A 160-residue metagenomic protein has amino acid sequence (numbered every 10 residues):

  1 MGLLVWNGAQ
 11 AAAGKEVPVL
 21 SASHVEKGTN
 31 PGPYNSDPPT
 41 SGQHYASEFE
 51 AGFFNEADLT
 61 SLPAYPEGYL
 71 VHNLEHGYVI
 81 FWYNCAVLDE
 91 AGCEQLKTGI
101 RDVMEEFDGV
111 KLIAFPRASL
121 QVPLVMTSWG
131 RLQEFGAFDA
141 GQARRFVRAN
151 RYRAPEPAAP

Functional and structural regions predicted by a protein language model:
M1-W6: Hydrophobic membrane-insertion alpha-helices, especially the h-region of bacterial N-terminal signal peptides
Q10-Y69: Surface-exposed, low-hydrophobicity interaction/linker segments
T29, Y69, H76, G109 (+1 more regions): Sequence-level motif detector for i,i+2 pairs with an aromatic at +2
A46, G92-K97, V125-M126: Short, well-ordered strand-loop elements centered on a beta-strand within folded domains, enriched for acidic residues
D58-E105: Mid-length scaffold segments of soluble, non-membrane domains
G99-P160: Helix-rich interaction surfaces within compact, conserved domain-sized segments that mediate assembly or partner
